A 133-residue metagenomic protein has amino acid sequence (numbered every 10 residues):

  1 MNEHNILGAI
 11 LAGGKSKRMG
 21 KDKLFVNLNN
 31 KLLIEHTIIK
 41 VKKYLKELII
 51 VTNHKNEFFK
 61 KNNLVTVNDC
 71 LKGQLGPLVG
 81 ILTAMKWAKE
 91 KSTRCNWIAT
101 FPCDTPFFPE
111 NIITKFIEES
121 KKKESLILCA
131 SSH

Functional and structural regions predicted by a protein language model:
N2-H133: Nucleotide and nucleotide-moiety/phosphate-recognizing core
